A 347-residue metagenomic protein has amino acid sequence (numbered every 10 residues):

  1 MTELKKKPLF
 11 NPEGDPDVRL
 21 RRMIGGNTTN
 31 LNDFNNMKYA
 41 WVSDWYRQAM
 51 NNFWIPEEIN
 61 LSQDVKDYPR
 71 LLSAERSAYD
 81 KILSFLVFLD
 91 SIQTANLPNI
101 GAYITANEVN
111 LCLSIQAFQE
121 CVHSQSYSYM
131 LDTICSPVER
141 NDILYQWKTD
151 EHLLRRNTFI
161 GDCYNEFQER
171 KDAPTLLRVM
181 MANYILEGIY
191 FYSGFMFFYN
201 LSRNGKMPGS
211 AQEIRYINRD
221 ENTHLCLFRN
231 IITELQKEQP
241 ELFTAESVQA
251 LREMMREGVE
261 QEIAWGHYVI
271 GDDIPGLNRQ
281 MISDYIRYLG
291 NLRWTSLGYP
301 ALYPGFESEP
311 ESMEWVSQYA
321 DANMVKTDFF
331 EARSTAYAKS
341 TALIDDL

Functional and structural regions predicted by a protein language model:
T2-L347: Non-heme di-metal
